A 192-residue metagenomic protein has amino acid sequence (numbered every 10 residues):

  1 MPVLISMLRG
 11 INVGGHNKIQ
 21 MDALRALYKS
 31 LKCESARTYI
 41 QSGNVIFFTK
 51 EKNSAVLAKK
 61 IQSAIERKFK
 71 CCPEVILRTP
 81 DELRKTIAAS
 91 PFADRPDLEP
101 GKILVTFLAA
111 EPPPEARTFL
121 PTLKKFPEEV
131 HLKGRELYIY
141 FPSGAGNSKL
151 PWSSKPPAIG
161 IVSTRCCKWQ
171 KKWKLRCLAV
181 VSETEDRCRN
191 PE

Functional and structural regions predicted by a protein language model:
P2-S42, I46-V181: Surface-exposed, charge/polar-rich loops and edge strands
